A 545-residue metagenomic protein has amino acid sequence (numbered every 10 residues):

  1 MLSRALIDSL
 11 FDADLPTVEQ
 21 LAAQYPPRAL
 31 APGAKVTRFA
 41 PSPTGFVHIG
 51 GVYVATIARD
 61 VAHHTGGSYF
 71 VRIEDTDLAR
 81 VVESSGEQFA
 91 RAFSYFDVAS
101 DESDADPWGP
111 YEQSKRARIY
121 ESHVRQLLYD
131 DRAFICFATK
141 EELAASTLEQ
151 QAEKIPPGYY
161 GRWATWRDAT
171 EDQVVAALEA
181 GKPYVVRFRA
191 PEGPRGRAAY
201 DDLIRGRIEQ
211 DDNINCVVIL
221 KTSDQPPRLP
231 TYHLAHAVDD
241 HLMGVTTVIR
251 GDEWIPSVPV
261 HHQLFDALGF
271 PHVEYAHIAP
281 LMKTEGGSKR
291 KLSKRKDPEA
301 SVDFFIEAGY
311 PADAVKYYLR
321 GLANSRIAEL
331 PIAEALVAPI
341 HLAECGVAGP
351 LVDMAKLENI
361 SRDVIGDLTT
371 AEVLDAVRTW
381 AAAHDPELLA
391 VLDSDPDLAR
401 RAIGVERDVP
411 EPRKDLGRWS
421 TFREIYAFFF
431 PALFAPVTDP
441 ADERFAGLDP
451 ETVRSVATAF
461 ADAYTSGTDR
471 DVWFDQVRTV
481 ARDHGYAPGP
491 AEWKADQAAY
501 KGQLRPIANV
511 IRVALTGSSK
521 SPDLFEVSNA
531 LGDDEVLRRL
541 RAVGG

Functional and structural regions predicted by a protein language model:
L2-E153, P227-L229, P256-F270, A314: N-terminal Rossmann-like or analogous alpha/beta NTP/dinucleotide-binding catalytic cores that position adenine
T37-T44, F70-D75, L242-V248, E299-S301 (+3 more regions): Glycine- and acidic
A58, L127, D131, F188 (+7 more regions): Residue-level signal for inorganic ion chemistry
H63-D77, L234-R250, P271-M282, P522-V527 (+2 more regions): Glycine-rich phosphate/pyrophosphate-binding loops and their adjacent beta-strand/loop elements at enzyme active sites
E121-Q126, D130-R132, V185, P191 (+1 more regions): Residue patterns forming the tRNA-binding/recognition surfaces of aminoacyl-tRNA synthetases and related DALR
I135-H277, M282-K291, S301, T458-A461 (+4 more regions): Active-site cores that bind ATP or allylic diphosphates and position pyrophosphate for catalysis
L268-G447, T516-G545: Catalytic adenosine-cofactor/nucleotide-binding cores of aminoacyl-tRNA synthetases and other
A481-G545: Charged substrate- and nucleic-acid-binding regions of tRNA-handling and nucleotidyl-transfer enzymes, centered on
